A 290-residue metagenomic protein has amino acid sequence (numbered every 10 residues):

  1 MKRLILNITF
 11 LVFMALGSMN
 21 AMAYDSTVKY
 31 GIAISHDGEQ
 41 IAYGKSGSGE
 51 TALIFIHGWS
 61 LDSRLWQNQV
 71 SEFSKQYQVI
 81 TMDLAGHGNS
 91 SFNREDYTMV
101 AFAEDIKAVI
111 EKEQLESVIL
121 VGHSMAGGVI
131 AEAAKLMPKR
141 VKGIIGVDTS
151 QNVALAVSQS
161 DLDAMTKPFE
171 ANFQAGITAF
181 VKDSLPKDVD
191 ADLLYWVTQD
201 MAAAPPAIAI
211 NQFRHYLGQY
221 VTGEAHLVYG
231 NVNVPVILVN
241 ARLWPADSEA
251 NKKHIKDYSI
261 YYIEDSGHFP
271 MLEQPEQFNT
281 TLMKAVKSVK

Functional and structural regions predicted by a protein language model:
K2-I54, Q76-Y77, E116, A203 (+3 more regions): Alpha/beta-hydrolase fold catalytic core
H36, G44, S71, T81-M125 (+1 more regions): Active-site loop/oxyanion-hole signature of alpha/beta-hydrolase fold enzymes
E39, G44-F92: Conserved HGGG/HGGXW glycine-rich cap/lid loop of the alpha/beta-hydrolase fold
L84-H87, T149, A241, D265: Active-site loop/turn elements of alpha/beta-hydrolase fold enzymes, especially the short glycine-/histidine-rich
L115-L155: Conserved hydrolase catalytic core segment
A154-S160, A171-Y229: Conserved alpha/beta-hydrolase catalytic His-Asp/Glu region
A203-Y262: Conserved serine/cysteine hydrolase catalytic core
S266-P275, N279: Catalytic histidine-centered segment of alpha/beta-hydrolase-like enzymes
